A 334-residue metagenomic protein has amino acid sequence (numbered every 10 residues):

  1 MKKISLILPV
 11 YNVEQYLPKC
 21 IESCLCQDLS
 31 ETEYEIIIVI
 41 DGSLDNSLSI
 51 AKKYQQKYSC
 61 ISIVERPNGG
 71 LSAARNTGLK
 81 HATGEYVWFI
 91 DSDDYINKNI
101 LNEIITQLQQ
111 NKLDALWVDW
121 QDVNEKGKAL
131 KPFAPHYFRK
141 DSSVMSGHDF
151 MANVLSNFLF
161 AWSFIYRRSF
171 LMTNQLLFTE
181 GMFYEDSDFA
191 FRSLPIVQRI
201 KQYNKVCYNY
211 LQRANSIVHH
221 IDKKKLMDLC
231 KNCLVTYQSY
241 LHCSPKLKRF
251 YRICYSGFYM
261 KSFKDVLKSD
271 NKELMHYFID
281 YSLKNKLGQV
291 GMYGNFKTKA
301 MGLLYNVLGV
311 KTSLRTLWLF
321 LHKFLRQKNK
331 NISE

Functional and structural regions predicted by a protein language model:
K3-S5, E35, D188: Cell-envelope/extracellular polymer assembly enzymes that use nucleotide-activated donors
V13-C26: Short, well-formed alpha-helical segments that are part of the catalytic scaffolds of diverse glycosyltransferases
S23, I40-I50, P67: A conserved acidic beta->alpha catalytic loop
E33-G42, S62-P67, S92: Short beta-strand/loop segment that forms part of the nucleotide-sugar
R66-A82, S92: Glycine-rich, basic loop-to-helix element that forms the pyrophosphate-binding segment of sugar-nucleotide handling
L71, S92-K201, L211-I221: Donor-binding/catalytic cores of nucleotide-activated saccharide and glycerol-phosphate transferases/polymerases
V87: Short aromatic/hydrophobic "clamp" motif used to bind/position activated sugar donors
K268-E334: Membrane-interface aromatic/basic loop that binds lipid-linked glycans or pyrophosphate carriers, typified by
